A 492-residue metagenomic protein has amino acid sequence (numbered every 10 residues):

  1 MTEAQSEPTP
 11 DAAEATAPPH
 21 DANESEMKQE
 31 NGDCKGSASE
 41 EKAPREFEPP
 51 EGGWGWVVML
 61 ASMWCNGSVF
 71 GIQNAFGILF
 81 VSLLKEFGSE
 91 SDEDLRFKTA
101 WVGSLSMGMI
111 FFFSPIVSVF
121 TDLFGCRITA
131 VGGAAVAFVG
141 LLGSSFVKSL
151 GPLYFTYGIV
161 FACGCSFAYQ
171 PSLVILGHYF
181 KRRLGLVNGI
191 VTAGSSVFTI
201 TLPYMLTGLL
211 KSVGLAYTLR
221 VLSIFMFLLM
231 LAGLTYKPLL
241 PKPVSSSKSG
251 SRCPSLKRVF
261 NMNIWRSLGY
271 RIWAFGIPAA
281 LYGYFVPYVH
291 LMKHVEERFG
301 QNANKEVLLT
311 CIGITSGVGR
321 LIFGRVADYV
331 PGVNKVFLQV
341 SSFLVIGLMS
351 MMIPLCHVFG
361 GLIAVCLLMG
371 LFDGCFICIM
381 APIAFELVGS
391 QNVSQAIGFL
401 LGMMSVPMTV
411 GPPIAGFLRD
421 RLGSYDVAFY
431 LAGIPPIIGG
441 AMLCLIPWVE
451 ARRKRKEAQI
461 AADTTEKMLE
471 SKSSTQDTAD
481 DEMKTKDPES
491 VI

Functional and structural regions predicted by a protein language model:
T2-G71, C253-Y270: Cytosolic juxtamembrane N-terminal segment immediately preceding the first transmembrane helix of multi-pass
G67, A137-L141, G151-F167, P278 (+2 more regions): Hydrophobic core of transmembrane alpha-helices in multi-pass small-molecule transporters, especially MFS/SLC-type
I72-L83, L202, R266-R325, I377 (+2 more regions): Extracytoplasmic gate region of multi-pass secondary transporters
L83, G158, C165-F180, L184-N188 (+2 more regions): Intracellular juxtamembrane helix-capping segments at the cytosolic ends of symmetry-related transmembrane helices
F112-C126, L210, R320-V333, R419-D420: Helix-to-loop junctions at the C-terminal end of transmembrane segments in multipass secondary transporters
F112-G151: Conserved MFS/SLC helix-loop-helix module at the cytosolic interface between two early adjacent transmembrane helices
I128-L142, V336-M351: Structural signature of the two symmetry-related core transmembrane helices
G194-K242: Helix-loop-helix hairpin linking two adjacent transmembrane segments in secondary transporters
